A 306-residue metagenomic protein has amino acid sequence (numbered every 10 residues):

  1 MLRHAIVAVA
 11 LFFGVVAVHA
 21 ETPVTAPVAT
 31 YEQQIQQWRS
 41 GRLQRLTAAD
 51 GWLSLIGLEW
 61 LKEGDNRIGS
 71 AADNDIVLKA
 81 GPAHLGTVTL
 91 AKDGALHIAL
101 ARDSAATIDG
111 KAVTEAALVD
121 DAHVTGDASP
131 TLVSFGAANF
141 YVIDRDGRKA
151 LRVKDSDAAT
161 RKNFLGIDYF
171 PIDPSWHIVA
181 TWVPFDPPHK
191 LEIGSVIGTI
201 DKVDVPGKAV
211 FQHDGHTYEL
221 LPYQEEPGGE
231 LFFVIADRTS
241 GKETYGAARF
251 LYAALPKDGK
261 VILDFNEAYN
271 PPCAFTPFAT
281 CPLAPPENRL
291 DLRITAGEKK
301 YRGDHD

Functional and structural regions predicted by a protein language model:
A5-V16: Bacterial N-terminal signal peptides
E21-E59: N-terminal pre-domain segments of enzymes
L55, W60-A128, Y252: Forkhead-associated
L78-A83, T87-A99, I200-T244: Mid-length scaffold segments of soluble, non-membrane domains
G81-P82, T114, L118-D121, R145-R148 (+2 more regions): A short, sequence-level motif marking secondary-structure junctions
S134-D201: Surface-exposed beta-loop interaction hotspot
L165-Y169, R238-K242, Y252, K260-D306: Extended, aromatic/histidine-rich regions of cofactor-dependent oxidoreductases associated with respiratory
K208, R249-A254: Beta-strand-rich interaction surfaces with strong enrichment in secreted/lumenal proteins
